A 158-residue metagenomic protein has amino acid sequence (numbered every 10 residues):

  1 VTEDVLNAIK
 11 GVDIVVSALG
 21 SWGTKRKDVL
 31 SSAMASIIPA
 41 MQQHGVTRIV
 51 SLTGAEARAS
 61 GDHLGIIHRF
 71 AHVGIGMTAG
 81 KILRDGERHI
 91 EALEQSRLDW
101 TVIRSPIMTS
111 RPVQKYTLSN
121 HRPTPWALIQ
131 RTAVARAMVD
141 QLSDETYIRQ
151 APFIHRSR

Functional and structural regions predicted by a protein language model:
T2, L6, G23-K27, H44-T47 (+1 more regions): Oxidoreductase cofactor-interface core, primarily capturing Rossmann-like NAD(P)-dependent enzymes
I9: Short alpha-helical donor nucleotide-sugar binding micro-motif in glycosyltransferases
V12: An anion/phosphate-binding loop that grips the pyrophosphate of nucleotide cofactors and donors
V15: Receiver (REC) domain switch-region micro-motif
A18-L19: Glycine-rich, N-terminal phosphate-binding loop of Rossmann-like dinucleotide-binding domains
V29-S36: Charged helix-capping and loop-helix junction motifs
P39-A40: A short, N-terminal amphipathic alpha-helix
